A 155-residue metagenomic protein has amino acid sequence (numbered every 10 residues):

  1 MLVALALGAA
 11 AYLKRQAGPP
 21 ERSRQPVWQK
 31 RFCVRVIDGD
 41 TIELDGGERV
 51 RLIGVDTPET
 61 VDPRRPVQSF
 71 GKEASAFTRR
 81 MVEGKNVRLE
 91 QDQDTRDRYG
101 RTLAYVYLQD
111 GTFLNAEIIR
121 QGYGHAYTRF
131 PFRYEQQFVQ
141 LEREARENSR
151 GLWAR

Functional and structural regions predicted by a protein language model:
M1-R155: Small beta-barrel nucleic-acid-binding modules, primarily SNase/OB-fold domains and secondarily Tudor-like barrels
